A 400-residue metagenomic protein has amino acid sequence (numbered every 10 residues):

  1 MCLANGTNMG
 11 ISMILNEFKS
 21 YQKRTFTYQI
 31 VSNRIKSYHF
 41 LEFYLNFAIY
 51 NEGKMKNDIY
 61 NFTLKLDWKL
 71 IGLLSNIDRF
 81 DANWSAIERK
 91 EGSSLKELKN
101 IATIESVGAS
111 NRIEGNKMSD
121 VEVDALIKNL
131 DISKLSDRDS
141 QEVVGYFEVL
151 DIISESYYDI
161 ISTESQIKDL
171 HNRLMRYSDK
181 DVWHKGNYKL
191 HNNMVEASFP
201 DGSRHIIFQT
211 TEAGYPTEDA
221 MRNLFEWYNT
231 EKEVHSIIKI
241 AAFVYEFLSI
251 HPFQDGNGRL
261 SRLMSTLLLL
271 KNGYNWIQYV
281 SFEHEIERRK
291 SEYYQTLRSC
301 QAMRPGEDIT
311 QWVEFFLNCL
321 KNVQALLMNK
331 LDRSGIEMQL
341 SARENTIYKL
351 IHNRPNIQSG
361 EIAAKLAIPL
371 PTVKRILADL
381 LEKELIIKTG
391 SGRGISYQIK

Functional and structural regions predicted by a protein language model:
C2-K400: FIC/Doc superfamily catalytic core
